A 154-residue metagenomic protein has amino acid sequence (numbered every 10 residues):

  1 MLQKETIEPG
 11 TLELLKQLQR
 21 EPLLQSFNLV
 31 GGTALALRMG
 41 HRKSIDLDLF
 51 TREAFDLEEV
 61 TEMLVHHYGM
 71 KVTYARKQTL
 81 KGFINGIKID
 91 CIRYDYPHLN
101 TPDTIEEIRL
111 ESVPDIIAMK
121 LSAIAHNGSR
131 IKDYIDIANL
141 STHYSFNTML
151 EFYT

Functional and structural regions predicted by a protein language model:
M1-T154: Compositionally biased terminal segments of proteins
